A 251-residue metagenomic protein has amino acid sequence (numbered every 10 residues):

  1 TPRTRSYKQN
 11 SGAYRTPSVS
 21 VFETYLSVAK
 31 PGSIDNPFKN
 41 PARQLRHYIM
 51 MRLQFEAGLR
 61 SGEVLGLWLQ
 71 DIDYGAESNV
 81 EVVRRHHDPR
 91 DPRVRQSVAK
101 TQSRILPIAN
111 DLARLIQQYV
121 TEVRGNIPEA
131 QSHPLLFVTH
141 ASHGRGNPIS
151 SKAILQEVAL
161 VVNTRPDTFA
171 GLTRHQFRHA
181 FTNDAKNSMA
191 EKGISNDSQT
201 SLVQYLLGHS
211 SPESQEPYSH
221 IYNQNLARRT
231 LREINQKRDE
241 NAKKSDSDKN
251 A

Functional and structural regions predicted by a protein language model:
T1-K30, H143-R145: Flexible interdomain linker/hinge and immediately adjacent N-terminus of the catalytic tyrosine-recombinase domain
S27-S61: Basic, Lys/Arg- and aromatic-enriched nucleic-acid-binding interface segment
N36-P37, L155-Y205, H209: Short, basic (Lys/Arg/His-rich) helix/loop patches that form interaction surfaces in the mid-to-C-terminal regions
G66-R114: Conserved tyrosine-mediated DNA breakage-rejoining catalytic core shared by Y-recombinases
I72-Y74, E191-P217, A242, D246-S247: Short, polar N-cap/turn motifs at the start of nucleic acid-interacting alpha helices
A109-F169, F181: Active-site/catalytic core of tyrosine-dependent DNA strand-transfer enzymes
L207-N235: Catalytic-site neighborhood detector that most strongly recognizes the C-terminal catalytic loop/helix of tyrosine
R232-A251: C-terminal secondary-structure termini that scaffold catalytic or DNA-interacting sites
